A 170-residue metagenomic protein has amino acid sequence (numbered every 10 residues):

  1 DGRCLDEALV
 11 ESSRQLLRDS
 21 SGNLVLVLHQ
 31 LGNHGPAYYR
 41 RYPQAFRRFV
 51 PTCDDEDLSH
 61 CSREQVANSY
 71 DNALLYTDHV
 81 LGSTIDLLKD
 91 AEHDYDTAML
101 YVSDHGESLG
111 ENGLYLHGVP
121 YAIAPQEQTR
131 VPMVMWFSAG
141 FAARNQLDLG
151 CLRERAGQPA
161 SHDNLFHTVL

Functional and structural regions predicted by a protein language model:
D1-L170: Catalytic domains that recognize anionic headgroups
